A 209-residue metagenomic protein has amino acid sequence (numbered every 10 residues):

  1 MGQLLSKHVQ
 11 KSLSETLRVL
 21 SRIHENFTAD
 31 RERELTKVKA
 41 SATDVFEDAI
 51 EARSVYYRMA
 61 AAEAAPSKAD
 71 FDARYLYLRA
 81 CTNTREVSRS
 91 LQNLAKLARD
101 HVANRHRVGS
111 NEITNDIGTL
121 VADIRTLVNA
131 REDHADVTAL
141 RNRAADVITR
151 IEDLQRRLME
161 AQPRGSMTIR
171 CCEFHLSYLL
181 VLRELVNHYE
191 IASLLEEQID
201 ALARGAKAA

Functional and structural regions predicted by a protein language model:
M1-A209: Cytosolic, long alpha-helical scaffolding segments
